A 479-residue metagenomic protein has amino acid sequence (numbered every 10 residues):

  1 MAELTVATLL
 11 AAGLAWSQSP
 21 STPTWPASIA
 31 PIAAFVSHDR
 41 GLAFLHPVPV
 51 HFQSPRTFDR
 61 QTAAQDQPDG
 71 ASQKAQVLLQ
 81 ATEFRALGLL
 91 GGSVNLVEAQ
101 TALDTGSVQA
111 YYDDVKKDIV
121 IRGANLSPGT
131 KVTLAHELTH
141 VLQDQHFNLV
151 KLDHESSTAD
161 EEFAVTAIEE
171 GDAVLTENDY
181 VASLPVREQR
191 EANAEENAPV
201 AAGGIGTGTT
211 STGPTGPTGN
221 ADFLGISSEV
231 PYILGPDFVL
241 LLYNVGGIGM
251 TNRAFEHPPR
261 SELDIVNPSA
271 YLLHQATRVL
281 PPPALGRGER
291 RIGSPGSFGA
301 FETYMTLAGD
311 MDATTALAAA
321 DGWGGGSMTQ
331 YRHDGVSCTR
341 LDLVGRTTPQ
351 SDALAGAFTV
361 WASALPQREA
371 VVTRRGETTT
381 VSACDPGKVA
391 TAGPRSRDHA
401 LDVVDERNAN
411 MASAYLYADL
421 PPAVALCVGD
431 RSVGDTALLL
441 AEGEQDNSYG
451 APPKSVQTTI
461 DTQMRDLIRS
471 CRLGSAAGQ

Functional and structural regions predicted by a protein language model:
A27-P128: Auxiliary, metal-adjacent structural segments of Zn-dependent hydrolase domains
I32, D144-V150, H154-A202: Post-HExxH zinc-binding segment in Zn-dependent metallohydrolases
L45-D66, S156-D160, E191-A202, H257-R260: Acidic helix-start/capping segments at beta-turn-to-alpha-helix junctions
L79-D114, R290-C338, V424, L440-A441 (+1 more regions): Short, compositionally biased low-complexity segments enriched in polar/charged residues
I119-A135, E161-V165: Short pre-active-site segment immediately N-terminal to the catalytic Zn-binding motif
T210-V336: Pan-zinc metallopeptidase signature
S327, R332-Y415, D419, A423: C-terminal soluble interaction/assembly domains
D402-Q479: Mature extracellular/luminal domains of secreted and GPI-anchored eukaryotic proteins, especially small
